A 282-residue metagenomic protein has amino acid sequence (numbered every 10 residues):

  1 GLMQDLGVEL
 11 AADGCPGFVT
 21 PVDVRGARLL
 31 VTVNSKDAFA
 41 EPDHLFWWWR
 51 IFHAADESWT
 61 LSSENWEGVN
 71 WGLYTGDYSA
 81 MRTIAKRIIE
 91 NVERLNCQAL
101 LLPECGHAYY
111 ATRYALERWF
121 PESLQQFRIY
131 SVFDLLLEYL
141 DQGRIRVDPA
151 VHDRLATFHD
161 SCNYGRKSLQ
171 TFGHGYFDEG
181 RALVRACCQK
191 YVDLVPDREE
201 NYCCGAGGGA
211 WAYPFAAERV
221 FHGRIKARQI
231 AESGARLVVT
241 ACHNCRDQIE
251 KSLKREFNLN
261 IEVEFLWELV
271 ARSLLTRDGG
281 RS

Functional and structural regions predicted by a protein language model:
G1-Y109, A115-L116: Iron-sulfur-cluster electron-transfer modules
N34-D37, N65-T75, P103-Y110, T157-Q170 (+2 more regions): Local cysteine-cluster metal-coordination motifs and their immediate loop/turn environment, predominantly Fe-S cluster
I51-H53, S62, D141-I145, V151-F215: Redox- and metal-dependent alpha/beta enzyme cores, enriched for Fe-S-associated oxidoreductases and cofactor-handling
G76-M81, Y213-R219: Short, flexible loop segments at the rims of nucleotide/cofactor-binding pockets, characterized by
R87, A217-R236: A short, acidic, amphipathic alpha-helical segment used as a generic capping/interface helix at domain edges
C97-L100, Q126, G234-L237: Short active-site oxyanion
P121-A150, K190, P196-E199, R255-S282: Short, flexible loop segments at boundaries between secondary-structure elements
